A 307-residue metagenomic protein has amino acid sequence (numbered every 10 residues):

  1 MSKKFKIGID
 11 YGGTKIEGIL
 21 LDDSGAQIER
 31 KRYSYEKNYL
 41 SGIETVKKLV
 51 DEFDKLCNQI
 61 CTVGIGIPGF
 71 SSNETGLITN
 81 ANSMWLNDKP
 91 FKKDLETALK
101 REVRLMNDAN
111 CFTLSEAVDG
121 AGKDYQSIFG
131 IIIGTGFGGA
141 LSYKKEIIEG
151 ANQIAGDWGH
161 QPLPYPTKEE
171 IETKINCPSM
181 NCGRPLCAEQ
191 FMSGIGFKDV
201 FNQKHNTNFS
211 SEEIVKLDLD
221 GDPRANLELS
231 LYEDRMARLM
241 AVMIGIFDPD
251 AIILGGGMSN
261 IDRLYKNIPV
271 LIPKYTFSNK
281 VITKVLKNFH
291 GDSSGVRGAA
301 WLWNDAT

Functional and structural regions predicted by a protein language model:
M1-T62, S71-T75, K93-V103, V118-Y125 (+1 more regions): ATP-binding/phosphotransfer module of carbohydrate and carboxylate kinases, centering on a glycine-rich
D22, I67, Y143-K144: A cytosolic small-molecule/anion-sensing beta-strand core signal
A26-Q27, I78, I147-I148: Hydrophobic "anchor" residues
R30-R32, A81, G150: Residue-level detector of high-confidence beta-strand sites
Y33-S34, W85, I154: A generic structural motif
G76-N87: A charged helix-plus-loop insertion that forms the helical arch/lid used to bind and gate nucleic-acid substrates
L105-A109: Short loop/edge segments at beta-strand edges and connector loops that shape dinucleotide/nucleotide cofactor-binding
Y125-C187: Glycine-rich phosphate-binding loop of actin/hexokinase-like ATP-binding domains
